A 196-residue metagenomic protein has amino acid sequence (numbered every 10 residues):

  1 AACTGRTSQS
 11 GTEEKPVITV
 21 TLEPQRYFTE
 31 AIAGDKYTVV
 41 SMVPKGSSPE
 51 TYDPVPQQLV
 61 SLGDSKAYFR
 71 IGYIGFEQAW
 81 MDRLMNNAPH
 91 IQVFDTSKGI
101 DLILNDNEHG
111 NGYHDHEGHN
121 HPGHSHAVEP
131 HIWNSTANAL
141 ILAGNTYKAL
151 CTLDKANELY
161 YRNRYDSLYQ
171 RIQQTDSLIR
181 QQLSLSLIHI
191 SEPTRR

Functional and structural regions predicted by a protein language model:
C3-L187, S191, R195: Extracytoplasmic metal-acquisition and chelation regions
